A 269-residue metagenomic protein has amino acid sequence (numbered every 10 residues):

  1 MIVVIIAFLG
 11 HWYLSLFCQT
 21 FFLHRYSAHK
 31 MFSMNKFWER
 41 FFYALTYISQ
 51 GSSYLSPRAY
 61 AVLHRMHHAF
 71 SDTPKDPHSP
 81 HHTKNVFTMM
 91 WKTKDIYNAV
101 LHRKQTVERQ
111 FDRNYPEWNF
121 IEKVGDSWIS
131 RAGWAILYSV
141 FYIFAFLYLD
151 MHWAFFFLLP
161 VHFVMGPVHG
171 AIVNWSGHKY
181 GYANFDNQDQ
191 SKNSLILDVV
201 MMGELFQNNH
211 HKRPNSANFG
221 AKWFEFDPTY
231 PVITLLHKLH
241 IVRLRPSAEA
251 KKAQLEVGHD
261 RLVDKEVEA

Functional and structural regions predicted by a protein language model:
M1-I172, S216-A269: Non-catalytic, topology-defining segments of multipass membrane proteins
L23, L63, G177, N209-H210: Single, functionally critical "micro-switch" positions that shape active/binding sites and transmembrane helices
Y26-S27, N174-A183: A cytosolic-side transmembrane-helix exit/cap motif
Y54, D112-I121, Y180-F206, H211-R213: Active-site-proximal inter-transmembrane loops
